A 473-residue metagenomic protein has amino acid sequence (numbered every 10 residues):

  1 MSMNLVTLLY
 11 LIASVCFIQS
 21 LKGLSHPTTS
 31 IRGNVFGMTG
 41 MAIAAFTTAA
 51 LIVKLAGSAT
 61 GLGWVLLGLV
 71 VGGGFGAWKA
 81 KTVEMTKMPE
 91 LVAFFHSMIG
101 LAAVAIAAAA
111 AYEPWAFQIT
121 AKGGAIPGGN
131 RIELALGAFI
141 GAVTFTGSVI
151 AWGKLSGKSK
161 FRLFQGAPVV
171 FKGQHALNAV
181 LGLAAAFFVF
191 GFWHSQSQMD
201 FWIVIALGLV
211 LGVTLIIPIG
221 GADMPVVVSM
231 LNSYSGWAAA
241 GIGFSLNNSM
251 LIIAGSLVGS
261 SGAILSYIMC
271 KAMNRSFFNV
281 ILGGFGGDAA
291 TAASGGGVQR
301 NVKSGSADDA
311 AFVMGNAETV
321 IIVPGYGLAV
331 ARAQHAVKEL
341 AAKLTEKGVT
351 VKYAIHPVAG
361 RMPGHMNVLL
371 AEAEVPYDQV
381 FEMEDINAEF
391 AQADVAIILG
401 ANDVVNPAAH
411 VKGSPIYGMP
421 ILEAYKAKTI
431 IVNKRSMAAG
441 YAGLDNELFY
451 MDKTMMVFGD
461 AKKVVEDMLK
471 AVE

Functional and structural regions predicted by a protein language model:
M1-S14, A56-G72, N130-F145, Q196-L207: Structural signature of hydrophobic alpha-helical transmembrane segments
S14, F36-T47, W64-G72, G76 (+10 more regions): Alpha-helical transmembrane segments in multi-pass membrane proteins
C16-T29, G73-V92, S148-G166, L211-M224 (+1 more regions): C-terminal ends of transmembrane helices
I31-M41, V65-L66, K87-I99, F164-N178 (+1 more regions): Cytoplasmic-side transmembrane-helix entry/capping segments in multi-pass membrane proteins
T48-L66, A77-K87, V104-K122: Transmembrane alpha-helix boundary signature
A109-A125, F190-M199, V226, S233-I253: Transmembrane helix-loop junctions at the membrane interface of multipass transporters and ion channels
L257-A317: Membrane-interfacial segments at transmembrane helix termini in multi-pass membrane proteins
V298-E473: Structured cytosolic domains appended to multi-pass membrane proteins
